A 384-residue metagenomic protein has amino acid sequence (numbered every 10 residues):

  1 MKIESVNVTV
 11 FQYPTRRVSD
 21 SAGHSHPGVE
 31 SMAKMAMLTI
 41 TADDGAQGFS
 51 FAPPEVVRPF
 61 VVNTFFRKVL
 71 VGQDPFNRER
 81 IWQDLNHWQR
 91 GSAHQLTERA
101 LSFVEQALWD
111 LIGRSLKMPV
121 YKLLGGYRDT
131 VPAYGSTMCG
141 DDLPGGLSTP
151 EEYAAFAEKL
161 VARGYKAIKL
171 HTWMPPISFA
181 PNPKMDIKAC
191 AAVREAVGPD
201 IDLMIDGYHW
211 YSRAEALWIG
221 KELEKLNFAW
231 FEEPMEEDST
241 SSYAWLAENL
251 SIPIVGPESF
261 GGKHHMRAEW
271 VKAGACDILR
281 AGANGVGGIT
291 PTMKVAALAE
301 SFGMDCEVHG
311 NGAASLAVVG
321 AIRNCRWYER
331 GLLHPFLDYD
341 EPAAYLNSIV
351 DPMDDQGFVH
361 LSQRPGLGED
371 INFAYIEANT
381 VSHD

Functional and structural regions predicted by a protein language model:
M1-S50, Y339, A343-L346: Structured beta-strand/loop patches that form or line metal/cofactor-binding pockets in enzymes
I3, G45, F66, V104 (+8 more regions): Conserved, mostly hydrophobic/aromatic
T41-L116: Metal- or metallocofactor-binding catalytic centers and their adjacent structured scaffolds across diverse enzyme
K68, K221, N227, D238-F358: Shared catalytic-loop signature of beta/alpha-barrel
E105-P144: Glycine-rich, aromatic-flanked loop segments that form ligand/cofactor-binding clefts across common enzyme folds
T130-A244, L250: Metal-dependent enolase-superfamily TIM-barrel catalytic cores that perform enediolate-based chemistry
D338, A343-D384: C-terminal extensions of enzymes
